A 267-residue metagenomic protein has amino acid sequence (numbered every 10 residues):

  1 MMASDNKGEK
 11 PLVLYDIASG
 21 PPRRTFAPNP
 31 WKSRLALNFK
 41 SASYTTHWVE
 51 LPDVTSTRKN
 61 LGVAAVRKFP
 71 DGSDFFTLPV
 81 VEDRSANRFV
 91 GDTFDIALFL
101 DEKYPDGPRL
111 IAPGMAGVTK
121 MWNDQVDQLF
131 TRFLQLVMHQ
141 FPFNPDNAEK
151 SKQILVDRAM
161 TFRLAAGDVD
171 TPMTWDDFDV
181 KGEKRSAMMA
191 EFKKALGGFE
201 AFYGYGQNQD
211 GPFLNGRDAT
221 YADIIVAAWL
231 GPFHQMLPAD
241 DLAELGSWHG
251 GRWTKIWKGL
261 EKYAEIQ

Functional and structural regions predicted by a protein language model:
M2-I154: GST-like domain detector, emphasizing the conserved glutathione-binding G-site in the N-terminal thioredoxin-like
K103, F202-Y205, Y263: Structured segments of extracytoplasmic/periplasmic soluble domains in secreted or envelope-associated proteins
D124-R252: GST-like fold's C-terminal all-alpha helical module
K258-Q267: C-terminal helix/juxtamembrane-tail motif
